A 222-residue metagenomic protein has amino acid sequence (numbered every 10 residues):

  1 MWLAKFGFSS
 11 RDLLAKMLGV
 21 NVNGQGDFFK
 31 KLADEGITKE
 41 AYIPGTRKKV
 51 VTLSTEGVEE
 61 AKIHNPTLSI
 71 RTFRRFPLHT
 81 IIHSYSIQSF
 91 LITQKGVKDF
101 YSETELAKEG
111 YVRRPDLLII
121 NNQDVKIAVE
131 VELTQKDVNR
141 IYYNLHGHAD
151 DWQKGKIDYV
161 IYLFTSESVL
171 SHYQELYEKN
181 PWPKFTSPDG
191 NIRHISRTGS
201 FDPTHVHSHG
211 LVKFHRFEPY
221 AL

Functional and structural regions predicted by a protein language model:
M1-K5, Y143, Q153-Y159, F164-L222: Non-catalytic C-terminal interaction segments of nucleic acid-processing enzymes
M1-R74: Nuclease-adjacent, charged terminal/linker segments that flank catalytic cores
M17-N23, K108-G110, D137-V138, V169: Acidic-and-aromatic substrate-binding clefts and catalytic sites of carbohydrate-active enzymes
N65-K108: Acidic-basic catalytic patches of nuclease active cores, encompassing PD-(D/E)XK and other metal-cofactor nuclease
L91-I127, Q135-N139: Active-site metal-binding core of divalent-cation-utilizing nuclease and nuclease-like domains
T104-L106, V131-L133, L163-E167: Structural motif
T134-K154: Mg2+/Mn2+-dependent nuclease catalytic core
